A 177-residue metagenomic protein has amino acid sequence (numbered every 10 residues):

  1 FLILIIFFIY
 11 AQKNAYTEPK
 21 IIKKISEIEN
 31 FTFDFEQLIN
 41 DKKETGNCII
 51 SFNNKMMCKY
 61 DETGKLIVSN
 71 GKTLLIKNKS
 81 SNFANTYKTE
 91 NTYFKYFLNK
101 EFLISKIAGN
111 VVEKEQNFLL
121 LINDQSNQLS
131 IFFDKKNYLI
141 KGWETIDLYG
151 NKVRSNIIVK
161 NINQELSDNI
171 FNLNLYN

Functional and structural regions predicted by a protein language model:
F1-I9: Sec-dependent N-terminal signal peptides
Q12-K23: Cleaved targeting-peptide boundary
K23-K43: A short, Trp-centered hydrophobic/proline-enriched beta-strand micro-motif
E27, I49-M56, S69-T73, K114-Q116 (+1 more regions): Short, solvent-exposed coil/turn segments at beta-strand boundaries
F35, M56-Y60, L74-K77, L120-L121 (+1 more regions): Short hydrophobic/aromatic-rich beta-strand segments that constitute the beta-sheet cores of beta-sandwich/beta-barrel
C48-K95, V153: An acidic-aromatic
S80-F118: Flexible, surface-exposed loop/linker segments and immediately adjacent secondary-structure boundaries
I104-N177: Gly/Pro-enriched, hydrophobic low-complexity segments that function as extracytoplasmic propeptides/linkers
